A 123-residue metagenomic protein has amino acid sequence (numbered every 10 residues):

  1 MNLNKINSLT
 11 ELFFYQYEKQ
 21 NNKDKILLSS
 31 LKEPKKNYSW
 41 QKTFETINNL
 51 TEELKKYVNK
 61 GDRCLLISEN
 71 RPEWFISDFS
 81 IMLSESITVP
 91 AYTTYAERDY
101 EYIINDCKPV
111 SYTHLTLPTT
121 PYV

Functional and structural regions predicted by a protein language model:
M1-R63, F79: N-lobe entry segment of adenylate-forming
L31, E69, L115: Flexible loop residues that form catalytic and substrate-binding hotspots at small-molecule/glycan-binding clefts
K36-N37, T51-R98: Conserved AMP-binding/adenylate-forming
K108-P109: Proline-aspartate-enriched helix->loop->beta-strand connector
T113-T119: Conserved small/polar residues in nucleotide/adenosyl-binding loops
